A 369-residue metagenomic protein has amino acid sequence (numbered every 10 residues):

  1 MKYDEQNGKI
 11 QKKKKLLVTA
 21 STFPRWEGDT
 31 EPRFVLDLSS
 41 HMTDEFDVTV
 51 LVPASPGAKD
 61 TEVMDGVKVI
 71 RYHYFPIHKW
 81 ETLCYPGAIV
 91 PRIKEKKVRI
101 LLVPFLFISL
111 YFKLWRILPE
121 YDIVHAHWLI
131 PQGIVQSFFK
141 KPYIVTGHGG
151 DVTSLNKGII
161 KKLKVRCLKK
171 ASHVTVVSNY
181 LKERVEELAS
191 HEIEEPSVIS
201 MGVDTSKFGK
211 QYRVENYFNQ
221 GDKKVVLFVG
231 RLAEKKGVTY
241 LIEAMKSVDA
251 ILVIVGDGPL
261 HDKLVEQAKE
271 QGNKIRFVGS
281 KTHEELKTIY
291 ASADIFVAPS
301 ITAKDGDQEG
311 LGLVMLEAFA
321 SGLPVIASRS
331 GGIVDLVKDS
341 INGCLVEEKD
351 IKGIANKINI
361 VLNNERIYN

Functional and structural regions predicted by a protein language model:
M1-H73, K246: N-terminal subdomain of nucleotide-sugar transferases
K2, H78-K79, L155-G158, E186 (+2 more regions): Acidic anion/phosphate-binding donor-loop and adjacent secondary structure in glycosyltransferase catalytic cores
R33, K224-S247, P259-K263, K352-G353: A conserved mid-protein helix/loop that constitutes part of the nucleotide-sugar donor-binding site
A54-G57, A171-E195, V203-K207: A short, active-site helix/loop in glycosyltransferases that binds the activated sugar's phosphate group
V265-K287: Nucleotide-activated donor-binding/catalytic signature segment of Leloir-type glycosyltransferases, i.e., the conserved
A291-Q308, L323: Acidic donor-binding loop of glycosyltransferase active sites
M315, A320, P324-A327, V337: Short hydrophobic beta-strand element within catalytic cores of glycosyltransferases and related nucleotide-activated
L336-S340, C344-I351, N359-R366: Conserved acidic donor-binding segment of nucleotide-sugar-dependent glycosyltransferases
